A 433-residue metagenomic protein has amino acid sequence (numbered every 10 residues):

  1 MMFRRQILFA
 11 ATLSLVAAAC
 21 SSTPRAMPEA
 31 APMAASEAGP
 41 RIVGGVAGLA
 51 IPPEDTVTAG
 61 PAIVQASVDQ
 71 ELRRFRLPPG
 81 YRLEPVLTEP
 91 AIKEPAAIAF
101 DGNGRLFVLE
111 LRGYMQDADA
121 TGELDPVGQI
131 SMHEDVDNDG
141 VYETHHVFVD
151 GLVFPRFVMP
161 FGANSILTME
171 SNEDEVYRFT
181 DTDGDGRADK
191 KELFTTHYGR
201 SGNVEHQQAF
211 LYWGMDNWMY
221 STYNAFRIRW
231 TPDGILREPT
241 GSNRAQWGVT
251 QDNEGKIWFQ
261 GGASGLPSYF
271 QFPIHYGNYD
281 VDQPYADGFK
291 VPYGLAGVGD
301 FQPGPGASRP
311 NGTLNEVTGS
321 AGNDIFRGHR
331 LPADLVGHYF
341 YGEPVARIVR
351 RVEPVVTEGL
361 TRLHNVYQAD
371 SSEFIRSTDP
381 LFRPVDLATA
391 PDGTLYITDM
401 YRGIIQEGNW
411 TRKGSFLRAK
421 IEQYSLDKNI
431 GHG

Functional and structural regions predicted by a protein language model:
M1-F9: Bacterial N-terminal signal peptides that target proteins for export
V16-A19: C-terminal motif of bacterial Sec signal peptides marking the signal peptidase cleavage site
S21-P24: Bacterial signal peptide processing site
P28-G433: Beta-propeller domains with acidic blade repeats across secreted/periplasmic ectodomains and cytosolic WD/CNH propellers
